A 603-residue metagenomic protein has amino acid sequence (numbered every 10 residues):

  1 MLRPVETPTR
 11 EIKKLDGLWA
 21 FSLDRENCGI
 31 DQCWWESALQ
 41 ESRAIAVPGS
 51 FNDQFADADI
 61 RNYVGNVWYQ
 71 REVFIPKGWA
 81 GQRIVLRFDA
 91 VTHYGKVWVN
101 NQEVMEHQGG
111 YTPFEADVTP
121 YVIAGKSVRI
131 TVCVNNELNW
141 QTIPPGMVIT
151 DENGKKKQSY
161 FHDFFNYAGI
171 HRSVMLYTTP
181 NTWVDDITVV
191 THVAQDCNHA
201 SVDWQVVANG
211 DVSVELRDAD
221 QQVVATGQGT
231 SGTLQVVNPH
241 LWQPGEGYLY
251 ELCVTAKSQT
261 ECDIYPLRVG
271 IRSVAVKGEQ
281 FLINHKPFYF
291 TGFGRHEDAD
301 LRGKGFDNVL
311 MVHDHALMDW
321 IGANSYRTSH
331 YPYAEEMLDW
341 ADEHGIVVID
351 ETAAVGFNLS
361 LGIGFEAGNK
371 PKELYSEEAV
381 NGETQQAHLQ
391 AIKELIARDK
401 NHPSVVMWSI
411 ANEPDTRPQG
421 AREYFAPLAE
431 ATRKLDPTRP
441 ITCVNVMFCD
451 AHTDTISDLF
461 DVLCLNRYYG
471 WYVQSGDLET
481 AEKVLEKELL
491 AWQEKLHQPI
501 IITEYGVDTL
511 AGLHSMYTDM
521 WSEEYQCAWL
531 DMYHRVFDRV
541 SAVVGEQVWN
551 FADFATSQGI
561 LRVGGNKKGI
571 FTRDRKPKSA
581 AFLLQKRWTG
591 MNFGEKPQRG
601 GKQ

Functional and structural regions predicted by a protein language model:
M1-V348, A391, A397, V406-M407 (+4 more regions): Secreted/periplasmic carbohydrate-active enzymes, especially glycoside hydrolases
V5-C33, G154, N166-G169, L176 (+4 more regions): Substrate-binding clefts and catalytic carboxylate motifs of secreted carbohydrate-active enzymes
H93-G95, L138-Q141, E297, A334 (+6 more regions): Flexible loop/turn segments at secondary-structure boundaries
G146-G154, L338-V347, S360-S376, I560-G565: Aromatic- and acidic-residue-enriched segments that line the glycan-binding/catalytic groove of carbohydrate-active
K156-S159, L359-I363, N369-G382, N412 (+2 more regions): Short beta-alpha connecting loops at secondary-structure transitions that line or flank enzyme active sites
T291-H296, K304, E351-Q386, I392 (+3 more regions): Aromatic- and acidic-residue-enriched carbohydrate-binding clefts of CAZyme catalytic domains
G345-V347, A353, R439-P440, P499: Proline-centered loop/turn at the N-terminus of a beta-strand
Y375-Q385, V405, S409-A431, L435-D436: Active-site cleft segment of glycoside hydrolase catalytic domains centered on the general acid/base Glu
